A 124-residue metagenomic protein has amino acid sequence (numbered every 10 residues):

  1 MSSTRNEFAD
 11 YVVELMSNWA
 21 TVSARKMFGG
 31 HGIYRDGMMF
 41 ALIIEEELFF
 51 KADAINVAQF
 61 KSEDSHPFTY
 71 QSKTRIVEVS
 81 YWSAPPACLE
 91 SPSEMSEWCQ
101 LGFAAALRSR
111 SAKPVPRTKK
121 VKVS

Functional and structural regions predicted by a protein language model:
M1-S124: Charge-dense, helix-prone N-terminal extensions
